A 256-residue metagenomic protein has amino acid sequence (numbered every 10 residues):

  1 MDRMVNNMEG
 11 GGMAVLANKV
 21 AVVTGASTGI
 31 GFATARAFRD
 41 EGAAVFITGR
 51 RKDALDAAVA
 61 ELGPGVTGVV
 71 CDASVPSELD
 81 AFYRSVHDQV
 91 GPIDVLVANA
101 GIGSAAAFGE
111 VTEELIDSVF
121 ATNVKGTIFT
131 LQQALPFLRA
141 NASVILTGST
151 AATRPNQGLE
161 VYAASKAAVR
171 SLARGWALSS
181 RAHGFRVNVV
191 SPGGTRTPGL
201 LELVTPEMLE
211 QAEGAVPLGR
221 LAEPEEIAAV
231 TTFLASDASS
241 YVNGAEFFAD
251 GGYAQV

Functional and structural regions predicted by a protein language model:
D2-G12, R154, T232, N243-V256: Short C-terminal tail/terminal secondary-structure segment of NAD(P)H-dependent dehydrogenase/reductase domains
V20, S27-G29: Conserved glycine-rich cofactor-binding loop
A107-F108, T112-F120, A212: Substrate-binding pocket helix/loop in short-chain dehydrogenase/reductase
L131, S165, A173: Active-site helix of classical SDR
P136-F137, L178-S179, S240: Alpha-helical segment proximal to the catalytic Tyr-Lys
S149: Residue(s) in the substrate-gating loop at a strand-loop-helix junction that position the organic substrate next
R181, R186, V242-G244: Short, small/polar-rich loop/turn modules that mediate ligand/substrate recognition or access, typified
